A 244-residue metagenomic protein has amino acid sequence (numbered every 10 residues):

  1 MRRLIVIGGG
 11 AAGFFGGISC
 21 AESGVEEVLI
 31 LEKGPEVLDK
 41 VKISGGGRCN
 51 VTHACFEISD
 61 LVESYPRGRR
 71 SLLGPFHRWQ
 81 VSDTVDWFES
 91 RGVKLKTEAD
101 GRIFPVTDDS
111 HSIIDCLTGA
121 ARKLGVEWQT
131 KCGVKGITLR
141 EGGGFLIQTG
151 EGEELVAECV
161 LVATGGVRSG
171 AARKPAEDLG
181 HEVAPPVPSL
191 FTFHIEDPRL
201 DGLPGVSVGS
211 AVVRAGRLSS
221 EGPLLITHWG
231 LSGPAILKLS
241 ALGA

Functional and structural regions predicted by a protein language model:
R2-I30: N-terminal Rossmann-like FAD-binding beta1-loop-alpha1 element of flavoenzymes
I7, I43, V162-A163: Redox-cofactor binding/interface segments in oxidoreductases and associated redox assembly factors
G9, K33, P188: Cofactor-binding loop segments of dinucleotide-utilizing enzymes, especially the Rossmann-like FAD- and NAD(P)+-binding
F15, S19-C20, V41, V160 (+1 more regions): Hydrophobic/aromatic ligand-binding patch that stacks against planar heteroaromatic rings of cofactors or nucleotides
A21-E22, E89, R122, E177: Anion (oxyanion) recognition and catalysis
E27-E36, A215-P223: Short, hydrophobic/aliphatic alpha-helical segments
K33-E127: Conserved N-terminal/central alpha/beta ligand/cofactor-binding core
H111-A244: Predominantly flavin-linked oxidoreductase catalytic cores and closely associated redox partners
